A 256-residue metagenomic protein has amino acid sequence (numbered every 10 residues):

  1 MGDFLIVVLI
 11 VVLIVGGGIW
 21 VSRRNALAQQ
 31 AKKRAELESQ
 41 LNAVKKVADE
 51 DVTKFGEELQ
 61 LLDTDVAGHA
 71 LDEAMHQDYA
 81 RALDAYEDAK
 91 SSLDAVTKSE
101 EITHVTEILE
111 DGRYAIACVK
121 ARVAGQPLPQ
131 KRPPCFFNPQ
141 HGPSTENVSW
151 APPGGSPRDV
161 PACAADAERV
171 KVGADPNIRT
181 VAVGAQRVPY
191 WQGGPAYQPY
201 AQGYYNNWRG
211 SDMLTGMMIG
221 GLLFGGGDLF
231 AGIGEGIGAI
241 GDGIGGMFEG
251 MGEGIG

Functional and structural regions predicted by a protein language model:
M1-I10: Feature marks short, highly hydrophobic, charge-poor N-terminal signal-anchor/signal peptide-like helices that anchor
V11-S22: Single-pass alpha-helical transmembrane signal-anchor segments
W20-K33, L41, K45, A117-G256: Low-complexity, glycine/proline/serine-enriched intrinsically disordered segments
Q30-A43, L62-D72: Short, charged, low-complexity loops and linkers
V47-G142, R158-C163, E168-K171, R179-T180 (+1 more regions): Charged, acidic
